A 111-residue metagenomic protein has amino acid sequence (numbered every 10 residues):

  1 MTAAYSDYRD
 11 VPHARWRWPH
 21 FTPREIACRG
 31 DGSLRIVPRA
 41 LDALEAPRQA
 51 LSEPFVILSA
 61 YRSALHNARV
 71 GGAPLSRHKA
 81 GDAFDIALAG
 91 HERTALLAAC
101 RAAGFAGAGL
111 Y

Functional and structural regions predicted by a protein language model:
M1-A4, L75-Y111: Catalytic cores and adjacent binding grooves of peptidoglycan-active enzymes
M1-A50, E92: Extracytoplasmic cell-surface/polysaccharide-interacting catalytic and binding patches
Y8-H13, E53, L58, L97: Alpha-helical protein-protein interaction elements
C28-G30, F55-Y61, G90-A95: N-terminal start-of-chain detector that recognizes signal peptides and the immediate post-cleavage beginning
L34-L41, A60, A64, A80 (+1 more regions): Generic alpha-helical scaffold signal
L41-V70: Extended, low-complexity, intrinsically disordered C-terminal regulatory tails of eukaryotic serine/threonine kinases
